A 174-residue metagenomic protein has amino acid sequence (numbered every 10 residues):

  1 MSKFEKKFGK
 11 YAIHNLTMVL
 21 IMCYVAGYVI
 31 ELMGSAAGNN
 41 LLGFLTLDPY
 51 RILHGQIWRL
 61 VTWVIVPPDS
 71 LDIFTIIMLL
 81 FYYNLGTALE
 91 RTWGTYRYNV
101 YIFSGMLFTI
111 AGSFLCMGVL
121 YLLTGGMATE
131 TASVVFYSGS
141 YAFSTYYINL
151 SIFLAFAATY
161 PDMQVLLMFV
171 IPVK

Functional and structural regions predicted by a protein language model:
M1-V173: A detector for small-residue-rich transmembrane helices and their helix-helix packing motifs
